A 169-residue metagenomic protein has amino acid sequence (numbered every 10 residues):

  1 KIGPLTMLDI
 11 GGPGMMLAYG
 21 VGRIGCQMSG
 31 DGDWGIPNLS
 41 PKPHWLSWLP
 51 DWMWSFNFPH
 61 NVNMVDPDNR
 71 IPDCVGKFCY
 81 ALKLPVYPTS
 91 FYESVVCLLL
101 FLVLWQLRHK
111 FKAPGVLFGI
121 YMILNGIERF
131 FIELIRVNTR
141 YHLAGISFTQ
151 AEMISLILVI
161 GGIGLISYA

Functional and structural regions predicted by a protein language model:
K1-A169: A feature for loop-to-transmembrane-helix boundaries and adjacent hydrophobic helices in multi-pass integral membrane
